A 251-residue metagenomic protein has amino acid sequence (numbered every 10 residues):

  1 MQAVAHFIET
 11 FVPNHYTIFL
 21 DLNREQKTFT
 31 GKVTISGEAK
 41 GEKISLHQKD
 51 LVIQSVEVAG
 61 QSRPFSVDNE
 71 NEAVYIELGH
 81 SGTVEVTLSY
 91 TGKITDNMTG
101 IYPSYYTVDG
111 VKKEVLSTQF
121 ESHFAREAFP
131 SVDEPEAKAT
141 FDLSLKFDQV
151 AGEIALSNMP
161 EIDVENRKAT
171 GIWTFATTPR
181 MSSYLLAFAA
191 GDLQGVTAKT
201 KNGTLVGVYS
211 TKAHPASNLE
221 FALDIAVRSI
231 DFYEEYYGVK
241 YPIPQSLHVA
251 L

Functional and structural regions predicted by a protein language model:
M1-P244: Acidic/His-enriched low-complexity segments
R167, A250-L251: A short beta-turn/loop motif at secondary-structure boundaries
Q245-V249: A short glycine-rich, hydrophobically flanked beta-strand micro-motif that places a catalytic Asp/Glu for divalent metal
